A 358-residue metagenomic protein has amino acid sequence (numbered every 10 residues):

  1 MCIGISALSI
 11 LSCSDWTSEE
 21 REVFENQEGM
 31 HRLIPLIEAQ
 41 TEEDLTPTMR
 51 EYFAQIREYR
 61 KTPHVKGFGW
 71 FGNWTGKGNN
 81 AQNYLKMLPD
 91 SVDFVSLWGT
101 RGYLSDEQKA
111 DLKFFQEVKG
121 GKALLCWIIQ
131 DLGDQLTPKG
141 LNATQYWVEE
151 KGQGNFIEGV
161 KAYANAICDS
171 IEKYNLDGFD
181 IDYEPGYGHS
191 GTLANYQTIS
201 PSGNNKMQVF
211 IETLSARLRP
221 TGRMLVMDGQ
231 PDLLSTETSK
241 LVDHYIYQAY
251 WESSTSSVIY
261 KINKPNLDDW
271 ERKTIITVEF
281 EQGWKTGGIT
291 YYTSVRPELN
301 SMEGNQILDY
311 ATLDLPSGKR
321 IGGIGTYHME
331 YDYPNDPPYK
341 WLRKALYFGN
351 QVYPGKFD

Functional and structural regions predicted by a protein language model:
L8-S12: C-terminal motif of bacterial Sec signal peptides marking the signal peptidase cleavage site
C13-D358: Secreted glycan hydrolases and related glycan-binding modules that recognize and/or cleave
